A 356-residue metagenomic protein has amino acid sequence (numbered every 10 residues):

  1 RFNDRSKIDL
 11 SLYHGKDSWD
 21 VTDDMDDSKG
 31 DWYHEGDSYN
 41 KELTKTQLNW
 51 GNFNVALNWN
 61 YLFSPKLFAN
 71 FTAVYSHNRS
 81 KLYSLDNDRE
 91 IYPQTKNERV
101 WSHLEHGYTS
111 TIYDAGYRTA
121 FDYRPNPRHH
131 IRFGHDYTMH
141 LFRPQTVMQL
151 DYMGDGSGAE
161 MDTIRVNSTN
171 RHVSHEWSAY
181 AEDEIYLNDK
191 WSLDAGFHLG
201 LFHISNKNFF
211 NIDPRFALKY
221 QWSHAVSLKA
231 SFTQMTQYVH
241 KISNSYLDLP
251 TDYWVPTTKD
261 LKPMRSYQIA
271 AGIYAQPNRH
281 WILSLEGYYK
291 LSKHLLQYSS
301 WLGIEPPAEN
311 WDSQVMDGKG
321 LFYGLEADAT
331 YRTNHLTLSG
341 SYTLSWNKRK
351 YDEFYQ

Functional and structural regions predicted by a protein language model:
R1, R279, D352-Q356: Short, intrinsically disordered, charge-balanced linker/junction segments flanking boundaries in proteins
N3-D17, N49-N206, Q221, S284 (+2 more regions): Face-selective signature of the C-terminal outer-membrane beta-barrel domain
G15, V21-K29, H34-G36, L82-E90 (+7 more regions): Outer-membrane beta-barrel translocator domains and adjoining extracellular loop/strand segments of Gram-negative
K29, H224-I269, Y289-S313: Surface-exposed extracellular loop regions of Gram-negative outer-membrane beta-barrel proteins, predominantly
E35-L43, N52-N54, K96-E105, D114-G116 (+7 more regions): Extracytoplasmic loops and strand-loop junctions of Gram-negative outer membrane beta-barrel proteins
V55-L57, Y117-T119, A179-A181, F216 (+4 more regions): Membrane-embedded beta-strands of outer-membrane beta-barrel proteins, especially the hydrophobic/small aromatic
F63, N211-R215, Q268, W281 (+2 more regions): Subset of outer-membrane beta-barrel
D189-K190, Y289-L291, W311-Q356: Gram-negative outer-membrane beta-barrel transporters
